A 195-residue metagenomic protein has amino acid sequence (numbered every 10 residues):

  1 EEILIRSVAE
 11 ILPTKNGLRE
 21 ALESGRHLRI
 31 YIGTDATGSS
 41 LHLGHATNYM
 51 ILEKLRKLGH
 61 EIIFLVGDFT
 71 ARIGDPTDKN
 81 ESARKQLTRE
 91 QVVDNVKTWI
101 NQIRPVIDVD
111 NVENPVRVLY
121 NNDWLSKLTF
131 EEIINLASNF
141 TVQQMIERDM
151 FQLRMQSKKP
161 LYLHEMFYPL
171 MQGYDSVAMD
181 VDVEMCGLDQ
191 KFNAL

Functional and structural regions predicted by a protein language model:
E1-A36: Non-catalytic terminal extensions that flank enzyme cores
G25-H27, G59, P115, D180: A general structural motif
R29-G33, S40-H42, I63-L65: Short, conserved beta-strand segments within well-ordered enzyme catalytic domains that often line or immediately flank
T34-S40, D182-C186: A short glycine/serine-rich beta->alpha loop
L43-F64: Histidine-anchored nucleotide/phosphate-binding helix
F64-D68, Y120-N122: Glycine-rich, histidine-containing beta strand-loop boundary motifs that form or position
D68-S82: Short, charge-patterned binding micro-sites
K85-L195: Divalent-metal (Mg2+/Mn2+/Ca2+)-assisted nucleotide/phosphate chemistry catalytic cores
